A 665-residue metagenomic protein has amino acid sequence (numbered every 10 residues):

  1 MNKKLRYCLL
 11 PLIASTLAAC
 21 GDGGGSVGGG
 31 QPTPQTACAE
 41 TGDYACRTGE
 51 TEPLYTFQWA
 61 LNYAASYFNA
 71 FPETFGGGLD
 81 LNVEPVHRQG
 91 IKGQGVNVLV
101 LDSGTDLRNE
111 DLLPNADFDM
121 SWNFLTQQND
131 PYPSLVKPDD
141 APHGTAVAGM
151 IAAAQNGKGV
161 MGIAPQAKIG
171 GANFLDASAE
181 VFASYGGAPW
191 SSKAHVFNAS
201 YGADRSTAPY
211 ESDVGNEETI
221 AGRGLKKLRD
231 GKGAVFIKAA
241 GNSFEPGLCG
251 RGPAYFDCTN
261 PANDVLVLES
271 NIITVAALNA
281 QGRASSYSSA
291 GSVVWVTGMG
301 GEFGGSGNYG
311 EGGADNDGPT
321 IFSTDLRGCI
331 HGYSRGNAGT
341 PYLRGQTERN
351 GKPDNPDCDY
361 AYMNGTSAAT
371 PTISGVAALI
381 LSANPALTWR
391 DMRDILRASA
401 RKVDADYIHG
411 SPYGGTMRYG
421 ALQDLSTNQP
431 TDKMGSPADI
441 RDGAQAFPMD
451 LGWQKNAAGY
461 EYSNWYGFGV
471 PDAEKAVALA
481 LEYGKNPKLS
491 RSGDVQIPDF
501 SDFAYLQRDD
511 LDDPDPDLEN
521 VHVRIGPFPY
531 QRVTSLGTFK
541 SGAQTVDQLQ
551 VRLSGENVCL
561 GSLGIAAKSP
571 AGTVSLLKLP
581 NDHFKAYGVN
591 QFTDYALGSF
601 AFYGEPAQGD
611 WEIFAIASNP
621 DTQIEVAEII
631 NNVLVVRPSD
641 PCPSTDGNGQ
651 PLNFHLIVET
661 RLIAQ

Functional and structural regions predicted by a protein language model:
T16-A19: C-terminal motif of bacterial Sec signal peptides marking the signal peptidase cleavage site
D22-G95, E110-D111, Q128: Protease zymogen maturation seam
S26-V27, K92-Q94, P142, A154 (+5 more regions): Substrate-binding/access-modulating region of protease and related hydrolase catalytic domains
S66-G77, R88-R108, D119-G159, A172-F182 (+2 more regions): Active-site-proximal loop motif in hydrolases
D102, G157-A177, H195-F197, Y201 (+1 more regions): Short helix-loop-beta-strand segments that form the rim/entrance of peptidase-like active sites
D102, P261-A378: Extracellular S/T/G-rich loop segment that most often corresponds to the catalytic His/Ser-adjacent loop
G241, R418, Q423-G564, I630-Q665: Secreted peptidase-domain scaffold signal
F614-T622, C642: Short beta-strand-plus-loop segments that form exposed binding edges in beta-rich domains
